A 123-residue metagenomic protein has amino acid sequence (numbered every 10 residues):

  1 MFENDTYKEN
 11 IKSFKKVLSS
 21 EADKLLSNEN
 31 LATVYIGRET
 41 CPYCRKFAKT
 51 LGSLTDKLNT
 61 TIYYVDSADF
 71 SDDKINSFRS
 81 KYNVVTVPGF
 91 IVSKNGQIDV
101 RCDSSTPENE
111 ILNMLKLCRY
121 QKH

Functional and structural regions predicted by a protein language model:
M1-A32, R119-H123: N-terminal leader/targeting and pre-domain segments
T33-V34, Y43: Short, well-structured hydrophobic secondary-structure segments
I36, T55, N59-I75: Thiol-based oxidoreductase modules, predominantly thioredoxin-like and allied folds used for disulfide exchange
G37-T40, T86: Short pre-active-site segment immediately N-terminal to redox-active cysteine/selenocysteine motifs in thiol-based
C41-C44, F90: The canonical Cys-X-X-Cys-His
R45-L58: Typically the conserved alpha-helix immediately C-terminal to a functionally engaged Cys/Sec in thioredoxin-like
F70-P88: Short Fe-S-cluster ligation motifs
T86, I91-H123: Non-catalytic, surface beta->alpha helical segment in thiol-disulfide oxidoreductase systems
